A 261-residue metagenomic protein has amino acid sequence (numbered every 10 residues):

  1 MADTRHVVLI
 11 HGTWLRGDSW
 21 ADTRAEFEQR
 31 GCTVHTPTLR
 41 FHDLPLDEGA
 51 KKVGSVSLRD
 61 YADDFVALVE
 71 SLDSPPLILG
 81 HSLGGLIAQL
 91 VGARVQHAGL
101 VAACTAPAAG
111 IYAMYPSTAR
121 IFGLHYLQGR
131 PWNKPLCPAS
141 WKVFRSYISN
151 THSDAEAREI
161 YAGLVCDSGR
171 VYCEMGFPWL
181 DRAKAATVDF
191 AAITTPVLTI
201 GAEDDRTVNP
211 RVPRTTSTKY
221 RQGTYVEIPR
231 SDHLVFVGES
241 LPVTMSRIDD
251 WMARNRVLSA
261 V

Functional and structural regions predicted by a protein language model:
G12-L15, S82, E203: Active-site glycine-rich loops that stabilize anionic/oxyanionic intermediates across multiple enzyme folds
E28-E48: Conserved alpha/beta-hydrolase
L79-G84, A88: Gly/Ala-rich beta-loop-alpha elbow adjacent to hydrolase catalytic centers
H97-P131, V171-W179: Flexible "cap/lid" loop of the alpha/beta hydrolase fold
S117-G163: Helix-rich cap/lid subdomain of alpha/beta-hydrolase
I193, T199-G201: Short beta-strand/loop motif that positions the catalytic acidic residue of the alpha/beta-hydrolase fold
R206-V212: Conserved alpha/beta-hydrolase "acid-adjacent" motif
T224-V261: Catalytic active-site module of serine/aspartate enzymes centered on a nucleophile-bearing elbow/loop
